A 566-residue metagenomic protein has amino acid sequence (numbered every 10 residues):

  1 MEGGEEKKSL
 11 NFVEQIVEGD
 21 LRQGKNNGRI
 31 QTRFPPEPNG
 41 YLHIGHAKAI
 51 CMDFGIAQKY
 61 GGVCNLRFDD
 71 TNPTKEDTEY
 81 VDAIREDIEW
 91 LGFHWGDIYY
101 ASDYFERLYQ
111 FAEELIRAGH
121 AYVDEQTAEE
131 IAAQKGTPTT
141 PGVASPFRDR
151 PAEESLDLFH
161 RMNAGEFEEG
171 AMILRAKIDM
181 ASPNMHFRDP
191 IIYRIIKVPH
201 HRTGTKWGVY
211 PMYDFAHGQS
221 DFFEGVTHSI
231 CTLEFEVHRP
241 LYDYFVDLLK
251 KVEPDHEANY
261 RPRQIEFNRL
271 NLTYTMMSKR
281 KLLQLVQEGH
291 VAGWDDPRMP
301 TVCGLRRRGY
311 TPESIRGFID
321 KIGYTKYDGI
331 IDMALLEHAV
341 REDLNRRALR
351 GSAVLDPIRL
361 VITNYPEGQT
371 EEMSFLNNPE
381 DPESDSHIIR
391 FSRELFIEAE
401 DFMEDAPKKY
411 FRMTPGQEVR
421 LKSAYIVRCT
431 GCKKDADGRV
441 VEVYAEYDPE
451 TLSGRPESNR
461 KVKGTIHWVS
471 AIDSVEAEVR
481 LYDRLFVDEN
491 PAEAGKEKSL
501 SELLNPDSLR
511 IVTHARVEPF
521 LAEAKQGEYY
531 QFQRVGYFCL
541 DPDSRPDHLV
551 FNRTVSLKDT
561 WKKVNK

Functional and structural regions predicted by a protein language model:
K8-E18, R22-R85, H201-T232: N-terminal catalytic cores of NTP/NDP-binding nucleotidyl/phosphoryl-transfer enzymes
G24, D53, I84, L115 (+3 more regions): Residue-level signal for inorganic ion chemistry
N26, A121, E168, M185 (+8 more regions): Intrinsically disordered or highly flexible coil/loop and linker segments, enriched in small and charged/polar residues
P35-P38, R67-K75, D97-E106, E129 (+5 more regions): Conserved short loop/turn motifs at secondary-structure junctions
L66, D70-N72, T78, Y100 (+4 more regions): Active-site cores that bind ATP or allylic diphosphates and position pyrophosphate for catalysis
Y80-E106, F111-E114, G119-Y122: A glycine-rich helix N-cap at a beta->alpha junction
F235, R239, D243-F245, E313-R316 (+2 more regions): Core subunits and conserved enzymes of cellular information-processing and envelope-translocation systems across
N259-A339: Long, charged, mostly alpha-helical binding arms that flank functional sites
